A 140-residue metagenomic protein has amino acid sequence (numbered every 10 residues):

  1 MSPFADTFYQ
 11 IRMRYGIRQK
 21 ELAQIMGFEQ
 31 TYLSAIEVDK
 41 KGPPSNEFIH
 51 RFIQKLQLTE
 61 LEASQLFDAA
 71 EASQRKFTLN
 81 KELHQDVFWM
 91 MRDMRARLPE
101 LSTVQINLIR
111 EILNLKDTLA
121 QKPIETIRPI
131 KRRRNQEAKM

Functional and structural regions predicted by a protein language model:
M1-R14, L108, K139: A short, Lys/Arg-rich alpha-helix, primarily the initiator
F8, L22-A23, L33-I36: Conserved hydrophobic/aromatic packing and binding residues within compact polymer-binding modules
K20-A23, F52: Short alpha-helical "recognition helix" segments of helix-turn-helix
G27-P43, R51: Recognition helix of helix-turn-helix/homeodomain-like DNA-binding domains that insert into the DNA major groove
E47-Q65: DNA major-groove recognition helix of helix-turn-helix/homeodomain DNA-binding modules
S64-R97: Short, charged recognition helix plus adjacent turn of helix-turn-helix-like nucleic-acid-binding domains
W89, M94-M140: C-terminal regulatory/oligomerization modules of transcriptional regulators
